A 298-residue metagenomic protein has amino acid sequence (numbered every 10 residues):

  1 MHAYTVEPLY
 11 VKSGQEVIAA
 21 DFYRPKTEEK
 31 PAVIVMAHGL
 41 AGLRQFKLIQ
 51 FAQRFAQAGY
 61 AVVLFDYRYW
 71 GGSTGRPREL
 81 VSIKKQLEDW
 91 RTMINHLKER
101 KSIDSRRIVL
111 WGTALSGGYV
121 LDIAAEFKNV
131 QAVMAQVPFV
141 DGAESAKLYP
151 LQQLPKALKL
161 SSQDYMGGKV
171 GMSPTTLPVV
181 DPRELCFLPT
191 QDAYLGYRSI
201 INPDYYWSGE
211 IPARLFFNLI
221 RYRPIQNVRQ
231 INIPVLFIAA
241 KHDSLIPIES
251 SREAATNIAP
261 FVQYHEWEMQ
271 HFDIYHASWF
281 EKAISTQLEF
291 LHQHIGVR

Functional and structural regions predicted by a protein language model:
M1-E29, I83, A277: N-terminal cap/lid segment of alpha/beta-hydrolase-fold proteins
G14, R44, W70-S105, A277-A283: Catalytic nucleophile-loop/oxyanion-hole region of alpha/beta-hydrolase and closely related hydrolase-like folds
L40-Q53, Y67, E249: The serine-hydrolase catalytic nucleophile loop
R54-T74: Conserved alpha/beta-hydrolase
L121-I201: Alpha/beta-hydrolase-fold enzymes
I231, F237-A239, D243: Short beta-strand/loop motif that positions the catalytic acidic residue of the alpha/beta-hydrolase fold
S244-S250: Conserved alpha/beta-hydrolase "acid-adjacent" motif
W267-R298: Catalytic active-site module of serine/aspartate enzymes centered on a nucleophile-bearing elbow/loop
